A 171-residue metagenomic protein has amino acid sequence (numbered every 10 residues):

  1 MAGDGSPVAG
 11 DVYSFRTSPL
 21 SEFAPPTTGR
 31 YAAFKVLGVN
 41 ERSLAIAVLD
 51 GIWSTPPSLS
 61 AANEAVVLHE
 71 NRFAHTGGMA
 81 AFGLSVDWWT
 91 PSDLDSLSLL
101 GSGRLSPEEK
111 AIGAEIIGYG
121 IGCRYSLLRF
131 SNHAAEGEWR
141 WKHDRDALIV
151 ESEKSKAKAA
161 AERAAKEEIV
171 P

Functional and structural regions predicted by a protein language model:
M1-R42: Short N-terminal edge-element motif at the start of the domain
S21, T27, V48, S60-A62: General "foldedness" signal
V36-S58: Basic/aromatic-rich interaction segments and small domains that mediate binding to polyanionic partners
I52-P171: Intrinsically disordered, low-complexity, charged/polar segments
